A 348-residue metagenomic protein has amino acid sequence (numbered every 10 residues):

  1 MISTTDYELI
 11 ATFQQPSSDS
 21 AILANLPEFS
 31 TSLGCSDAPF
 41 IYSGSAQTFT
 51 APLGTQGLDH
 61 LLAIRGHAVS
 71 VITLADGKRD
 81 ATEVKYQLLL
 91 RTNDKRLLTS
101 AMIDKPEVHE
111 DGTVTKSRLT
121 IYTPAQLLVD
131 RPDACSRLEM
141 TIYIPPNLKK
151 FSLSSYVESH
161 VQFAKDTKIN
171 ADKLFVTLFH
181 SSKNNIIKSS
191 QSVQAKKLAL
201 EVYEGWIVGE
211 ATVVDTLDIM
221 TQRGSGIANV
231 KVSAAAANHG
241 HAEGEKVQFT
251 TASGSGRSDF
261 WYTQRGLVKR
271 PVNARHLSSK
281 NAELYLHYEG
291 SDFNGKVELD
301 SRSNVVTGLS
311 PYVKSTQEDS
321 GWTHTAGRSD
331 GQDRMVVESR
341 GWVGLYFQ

Functional and structural regions predicted by a protein language model:
M1-K116, P124-Q194, V208, F260 (+3 more regions): Short acidic/polar N-terminal linker immediately downstream of export determinants
K150-L153, A171-V176, L198-L200, L217 (+2 more regions): All-beta strand scaffolds that present successive hydrophobic residues in beta-strands
S155-V157, L178-H180, V202, T221 (+2 more regions): Concave beta-strand-loop units of leucine-rich repeat
S189, V193, G209-Q348: Short, surface-exposed interaction patches in beta-rich subdomains that mediate adhesion/assembly near membranes
